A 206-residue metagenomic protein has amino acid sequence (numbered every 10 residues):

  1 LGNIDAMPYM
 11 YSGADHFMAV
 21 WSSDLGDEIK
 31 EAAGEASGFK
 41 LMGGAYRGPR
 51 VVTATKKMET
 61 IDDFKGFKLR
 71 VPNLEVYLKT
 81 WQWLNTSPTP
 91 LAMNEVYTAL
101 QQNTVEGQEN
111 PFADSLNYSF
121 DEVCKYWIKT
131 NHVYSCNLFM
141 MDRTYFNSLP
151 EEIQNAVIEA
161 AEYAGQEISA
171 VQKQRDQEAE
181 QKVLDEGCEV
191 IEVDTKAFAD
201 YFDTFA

Functional and structural regions predicted by a protein language model:
L1-H16, L25-D27, E31-A206: N-terminal secretory/targeting leader peptides
